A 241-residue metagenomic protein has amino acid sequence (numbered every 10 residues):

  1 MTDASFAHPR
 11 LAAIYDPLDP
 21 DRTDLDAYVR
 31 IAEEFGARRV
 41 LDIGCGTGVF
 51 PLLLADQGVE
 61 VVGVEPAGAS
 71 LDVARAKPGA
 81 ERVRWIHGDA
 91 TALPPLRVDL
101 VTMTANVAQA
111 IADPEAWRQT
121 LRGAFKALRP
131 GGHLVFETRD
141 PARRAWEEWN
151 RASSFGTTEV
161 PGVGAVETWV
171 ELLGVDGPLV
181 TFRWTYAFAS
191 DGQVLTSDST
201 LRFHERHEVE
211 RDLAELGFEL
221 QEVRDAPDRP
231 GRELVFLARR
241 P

Functional and structural regions predicted by a protein language model:
M1-R38: Conserved class I S-adenosyl-L-methionine
R38-G44: Conserved class I S-adenosyl-L-methionine
G48-A92: Class I SAM-dependent methyltransferase SAM/SAH-binding core
L93-L100: A short acidic, Gly/Pro-enriched loop at the edge of an enzyme's catalytic core that lines a small-molecule cofactor
T104-N106: Residues lining the SAM
R118-P130: A short glycine-rich, Lys/Arg-flanked "PGG" loop and its adjoining helix->strand segment in the class I
V135-E210: SAM-dependent methyltransferase
R202-P241: C-terminal lobe and adjacent flexible extensions of AdoMet/dcAdoMet transferase-like proteins
